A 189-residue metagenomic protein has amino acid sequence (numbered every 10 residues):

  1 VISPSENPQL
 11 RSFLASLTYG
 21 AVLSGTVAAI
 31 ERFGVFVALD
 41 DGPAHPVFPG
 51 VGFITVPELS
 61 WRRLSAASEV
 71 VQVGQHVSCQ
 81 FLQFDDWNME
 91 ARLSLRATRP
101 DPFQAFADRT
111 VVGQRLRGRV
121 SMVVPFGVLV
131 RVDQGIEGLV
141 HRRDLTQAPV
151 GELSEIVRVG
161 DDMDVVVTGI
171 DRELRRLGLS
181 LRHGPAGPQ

Functional and structural regions predicted by a protein language model:
V1-Q189: Single-stranded RNA-binding regions, centering on S1/OB-family and related RNA-binding modules
